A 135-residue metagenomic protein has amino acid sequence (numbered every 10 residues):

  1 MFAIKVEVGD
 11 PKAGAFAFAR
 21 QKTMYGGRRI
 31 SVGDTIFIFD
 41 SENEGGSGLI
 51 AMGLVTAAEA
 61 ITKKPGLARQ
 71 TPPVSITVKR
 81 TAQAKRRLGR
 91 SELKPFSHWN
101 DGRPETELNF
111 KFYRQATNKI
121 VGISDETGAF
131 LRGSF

Functional and structural regions predicted by a protein language model:
M1, V32-I36, G48-I50: Short, surface-exposed beta-edge/turn micro-motifs
M1-A3, D10-Y25, T62-F135: Contiguous surface segments at macromolecular interaction interfaces
G27-S41: Short coil-to-beta transition motif at edge beta-strands of beta-rich domains
D40, E59, A82: Residues that form ligand- and interface-recognition hot spots within folded domains
E44-G46: Extended, low-complexity, turn-rich repeat/linker tracts enriched in Gly/Pro/Ser/Thr and Asp/Glu that occur
G48-A60: Short beta-strand-centered aromatic/proline hotspots
